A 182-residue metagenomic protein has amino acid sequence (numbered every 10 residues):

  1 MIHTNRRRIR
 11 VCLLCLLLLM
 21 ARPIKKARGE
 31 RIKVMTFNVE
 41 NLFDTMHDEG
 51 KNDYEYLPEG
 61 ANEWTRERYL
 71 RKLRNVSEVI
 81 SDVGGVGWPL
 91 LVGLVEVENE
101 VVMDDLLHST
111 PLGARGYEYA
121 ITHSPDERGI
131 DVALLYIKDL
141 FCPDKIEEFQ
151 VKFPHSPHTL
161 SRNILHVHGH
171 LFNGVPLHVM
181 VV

Functional and structural regions predicted by a protein language model:
M1-I2, M20: Short intrinsically disordered, low-complexity coil segments enriched in acidic
I2-C12: Bacterial N-terminal signal peptides that target proteins for export
T4, E55-L57, I137: Compositionally biased, intrinsically disordered low-complexity regions enriched in proline and serine
R10-P23: Hydrophobic h-region of N-terminal signal peptides that target proteins for export in Gram-negative bacteria
M20-T110, A114, A120-I130: N-terminal, active-site-proximal structural segment of metallo-dependent hydrolase catalytic domains
F37, M180-V182: Generic beta-strand/beta-sheet core signal
V97-M180: Structured beta-strand-rich core segments of catalytic domains in phosphoester-bond hydrolases
